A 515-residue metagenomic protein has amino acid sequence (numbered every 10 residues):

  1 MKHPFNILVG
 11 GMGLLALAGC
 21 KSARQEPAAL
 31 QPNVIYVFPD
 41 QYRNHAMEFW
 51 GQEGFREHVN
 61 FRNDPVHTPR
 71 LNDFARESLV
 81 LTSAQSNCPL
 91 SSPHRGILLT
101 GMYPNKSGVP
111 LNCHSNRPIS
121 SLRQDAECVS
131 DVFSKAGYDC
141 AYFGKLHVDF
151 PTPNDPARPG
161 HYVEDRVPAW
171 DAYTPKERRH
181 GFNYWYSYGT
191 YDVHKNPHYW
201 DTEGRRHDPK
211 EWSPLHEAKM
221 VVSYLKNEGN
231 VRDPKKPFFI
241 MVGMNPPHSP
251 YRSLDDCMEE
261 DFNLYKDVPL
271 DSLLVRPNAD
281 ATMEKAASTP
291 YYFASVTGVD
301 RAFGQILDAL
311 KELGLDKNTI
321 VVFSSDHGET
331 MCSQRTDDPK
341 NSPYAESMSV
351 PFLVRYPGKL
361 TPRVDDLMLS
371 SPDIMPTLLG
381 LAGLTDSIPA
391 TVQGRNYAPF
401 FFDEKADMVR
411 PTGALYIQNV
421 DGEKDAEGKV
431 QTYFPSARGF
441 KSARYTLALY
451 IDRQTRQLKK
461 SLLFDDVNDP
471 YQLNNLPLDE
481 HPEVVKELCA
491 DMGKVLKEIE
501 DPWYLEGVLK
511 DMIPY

Functional and structural regions predicted by a protein language model:
P4-F5, G11-G13, C20-Y450, K459 (+4 more regions): Formylglycine-dependent sulfatase
Q454-R456: Short glycine/serine/proline-enriched coil/turn segments at secondary-structure junctions
L463-F464: Short hydrophobic beta-strand that contains or immediately precedes a catalytic carboxylate
D469: Intrinsically disordered, low-complexity polar regions and short flexible loop motifs
